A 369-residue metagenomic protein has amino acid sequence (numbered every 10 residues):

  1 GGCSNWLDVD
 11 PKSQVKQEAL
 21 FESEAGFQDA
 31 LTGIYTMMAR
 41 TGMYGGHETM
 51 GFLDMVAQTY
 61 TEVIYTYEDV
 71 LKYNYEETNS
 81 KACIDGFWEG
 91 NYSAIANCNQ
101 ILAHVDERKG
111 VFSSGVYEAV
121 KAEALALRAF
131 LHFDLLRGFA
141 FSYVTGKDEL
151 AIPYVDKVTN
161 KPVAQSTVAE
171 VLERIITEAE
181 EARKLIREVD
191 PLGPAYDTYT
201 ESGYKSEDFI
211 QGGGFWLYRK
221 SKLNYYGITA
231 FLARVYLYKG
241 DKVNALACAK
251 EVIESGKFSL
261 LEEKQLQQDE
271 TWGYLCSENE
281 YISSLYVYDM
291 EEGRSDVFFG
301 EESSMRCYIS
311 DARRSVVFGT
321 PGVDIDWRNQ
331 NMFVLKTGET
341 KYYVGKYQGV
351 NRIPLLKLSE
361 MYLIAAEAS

Functional and structural regions predicted by a protein language model:
C3-F52, V287: Membrane-proximal, proline-rich intrinsically disordered regions
Q28, Y67-F139, K161-A169, K184-I186 (+2 more regions): Conserved, well-structured interaction surfaces
D29, G203-S206, W216-L223, L237-L358: Hydrophobic-face positions in mid-chain alpha helices that act as interaction patches
I95-C98, L172, A179, K242 (+2 more regions): Inward-facing hydrophobic residues that define packing positions of alpha-helical scaffold repeats
G115, G138-T177: Short coil/linker segments at helix-helix boundaries
L136-Y143, D190, Y238-D241: Short coil/turn linking the two alpha-helices of tandem helical-hairpin repeats
